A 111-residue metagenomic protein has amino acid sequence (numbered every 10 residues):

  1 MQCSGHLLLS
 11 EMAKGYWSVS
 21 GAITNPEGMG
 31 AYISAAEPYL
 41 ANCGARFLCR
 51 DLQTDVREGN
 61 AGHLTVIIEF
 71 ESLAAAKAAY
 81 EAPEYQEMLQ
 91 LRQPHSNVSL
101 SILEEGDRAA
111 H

Functional and structural regions predicted by a protein language model:
Q2-L64, E71-E81, E104-H111: Short S/T/G/P-rich N-terminal loop/turn motif that feeds into the first structured element of a domain
Q86-S99: C-terminal structural segments of small proteins and small subunits
